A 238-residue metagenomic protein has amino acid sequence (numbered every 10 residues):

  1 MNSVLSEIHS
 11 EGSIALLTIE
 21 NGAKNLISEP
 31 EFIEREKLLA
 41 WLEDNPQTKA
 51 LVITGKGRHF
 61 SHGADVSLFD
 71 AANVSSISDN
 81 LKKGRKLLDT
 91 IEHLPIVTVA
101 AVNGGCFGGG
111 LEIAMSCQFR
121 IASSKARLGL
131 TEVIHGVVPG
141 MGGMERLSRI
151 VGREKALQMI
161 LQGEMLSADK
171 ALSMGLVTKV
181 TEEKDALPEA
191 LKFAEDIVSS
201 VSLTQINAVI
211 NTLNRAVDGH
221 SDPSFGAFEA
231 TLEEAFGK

Functional and structural regions predicted by a protein language model:
M1-K56, D89: Conserved CoA-thioester-binding segment of acyl-CoA-metabolizing enzymes
F32-I33, A40, Q47, G55-D89 (+2 more regions): Glycine- (often His-adjacent) and acidic-residue-rich active-site loop that binds/positions the CoA thioester
I53, D65, I113-M115, A171 (+1 more regions): Hydrophobic/aromatic residues within transmembrane alpha-helices of multi-pass small-molecule transporters
G63-A64, L147, K155-E164: Short helix- or helix-capping micro-motifs that position conserved polar/aromatic residues at function-defining sites
L88-H135: Glycine-rich beta-to-alpha active-site loop
F119, Q158, Q162-E164, K170 (+2 more regions): Well-ordered beta-strand positions
I121-A126, V177-P223: C-terminal long alpha-helix characteristic of the crotonase
